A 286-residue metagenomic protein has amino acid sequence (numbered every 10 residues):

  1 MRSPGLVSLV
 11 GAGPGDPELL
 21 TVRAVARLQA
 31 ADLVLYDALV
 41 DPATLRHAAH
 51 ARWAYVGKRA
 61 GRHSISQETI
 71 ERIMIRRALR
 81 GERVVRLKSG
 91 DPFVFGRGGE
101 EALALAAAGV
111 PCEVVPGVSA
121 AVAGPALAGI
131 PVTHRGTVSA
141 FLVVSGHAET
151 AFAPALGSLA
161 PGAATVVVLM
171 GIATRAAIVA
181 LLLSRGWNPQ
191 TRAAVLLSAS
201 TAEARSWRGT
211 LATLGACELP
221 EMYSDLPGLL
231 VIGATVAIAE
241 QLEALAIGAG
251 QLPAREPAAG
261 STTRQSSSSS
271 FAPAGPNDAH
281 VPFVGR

Functional and structural regions predicted by a protein language model:
M1-P17, V22-V118, A123, G215 (+3 more regions): Class I S-adenosyl-L-methionine
P4-V7, L79-V84, A140, A148-A274 (+1 more regions): A contiguous loop/helix-start segment that scaffolds small-molecule binding in enzyme catalytic cores
G15, G61, P92, G146 (+2 more regions): Short, surface-exposed acidic/glycine-rich loop or hinge patches that mediate macromolecular interfaces
R27, R46, A51, E71 (+7 more regions): Hydrophobic alpha-helical segments
H47-H50, H63, H134, H147 (+1 more regions): Histidine (H) residue identity feature
R52-K58, G109-E113, V132-S139, G186-V195: Short hydrophobic/aromatic-enriched beta-strand-loop microsegments
D91-G162, R205-R208, R264, R286: Class I SAM-dependent methyltransferase SAM-binding "motif I" and its flanking Rossmann-like core
